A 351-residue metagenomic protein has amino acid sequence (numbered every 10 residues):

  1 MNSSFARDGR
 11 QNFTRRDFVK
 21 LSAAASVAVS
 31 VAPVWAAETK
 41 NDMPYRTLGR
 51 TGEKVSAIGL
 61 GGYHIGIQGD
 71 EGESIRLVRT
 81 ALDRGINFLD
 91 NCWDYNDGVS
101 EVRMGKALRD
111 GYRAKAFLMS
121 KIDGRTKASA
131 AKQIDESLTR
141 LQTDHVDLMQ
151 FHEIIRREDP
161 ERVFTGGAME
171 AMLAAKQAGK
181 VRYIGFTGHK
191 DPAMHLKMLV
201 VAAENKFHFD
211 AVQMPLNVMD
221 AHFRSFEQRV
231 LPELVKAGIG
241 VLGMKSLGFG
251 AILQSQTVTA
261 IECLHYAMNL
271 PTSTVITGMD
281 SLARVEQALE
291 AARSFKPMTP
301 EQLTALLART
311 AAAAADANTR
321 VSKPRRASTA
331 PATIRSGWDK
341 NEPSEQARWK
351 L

Functional and structural regions predicted by a protein language model:
M1-F13: N-terminal secretory signal peptides
Q11-D17, S26-K40, Y45: N-terminal twin-arginine translocation
A37-G59: N-terminal amphipathic alpha-helix/helix-capping segment at the start of soluble metabolic enzymes
L48, L60, L89, M104 (+7 more regions): Conserved, mostly hydrophobic/aromatic
N91-A107, R156: Glycine-rich, proline-tolerant flexible connector loops at the mouths of alpha/beta enzymes
G105-M119, M169-A174: Alpha-helix-loop-beta-strand connector modules within alpha/beta enzyme cores
R125-R229, V235-L242: Glycine/proline-rich, positively charged, aromatic-decorated active-site loop/lid region on the catalytic face
N205, R229-L351: Structured C-terminal cap/extension of enzyme domains
